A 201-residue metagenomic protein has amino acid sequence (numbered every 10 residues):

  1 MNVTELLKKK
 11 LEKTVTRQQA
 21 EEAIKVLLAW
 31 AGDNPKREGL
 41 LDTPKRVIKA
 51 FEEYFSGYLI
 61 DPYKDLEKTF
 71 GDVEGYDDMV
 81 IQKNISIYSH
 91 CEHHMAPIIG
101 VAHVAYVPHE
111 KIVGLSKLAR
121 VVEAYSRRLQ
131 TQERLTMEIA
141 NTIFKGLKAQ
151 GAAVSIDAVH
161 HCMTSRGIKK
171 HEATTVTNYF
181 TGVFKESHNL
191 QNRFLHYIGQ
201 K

Functional and structural regions predicted by a protein language model:
M1-K201: A domain-level signal for the structural core that forms small-molecule/cofactor-binding pockets and catalytic centers
